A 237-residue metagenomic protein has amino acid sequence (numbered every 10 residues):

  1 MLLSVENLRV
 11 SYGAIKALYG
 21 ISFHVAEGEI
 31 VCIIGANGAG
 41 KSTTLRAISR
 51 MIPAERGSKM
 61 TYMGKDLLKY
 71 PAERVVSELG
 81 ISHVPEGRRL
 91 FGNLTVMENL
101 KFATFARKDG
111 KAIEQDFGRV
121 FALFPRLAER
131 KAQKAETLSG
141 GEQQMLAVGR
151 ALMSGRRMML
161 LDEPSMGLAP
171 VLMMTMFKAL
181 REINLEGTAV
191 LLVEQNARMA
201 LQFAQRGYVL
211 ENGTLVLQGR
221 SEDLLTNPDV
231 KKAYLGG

Functional and structural regions predicted by a protein language model:
L3-V5, L18: Conserved structural motif at the start of ABC-family nucleotide-binding domains
G13, P53, V96-Q115, L123-A128 (+2 more regions): ABC-type ATPase nucleotide-binding domains, specifically the catalytic core motifs of the NBD
I34-A36: The feature captures the beta-strand-to-loop junction immediately N-terminal to the Walker
S49-R50: Helix-to-loop junction immediately C-terminal to a conserved catalytic motif
G57-D66, A112-F117: Conserved ABC transporter NBD signature motif
L94, L138, A151-L152: ABC ATPase signature
K134-L138, E142: Conserved ABC ATPase signature
M153-R157, E163: A short, proline-enriched helix->beta-strand linker immediately N-terminal to the Walker B motif in ABC-type P-loop
